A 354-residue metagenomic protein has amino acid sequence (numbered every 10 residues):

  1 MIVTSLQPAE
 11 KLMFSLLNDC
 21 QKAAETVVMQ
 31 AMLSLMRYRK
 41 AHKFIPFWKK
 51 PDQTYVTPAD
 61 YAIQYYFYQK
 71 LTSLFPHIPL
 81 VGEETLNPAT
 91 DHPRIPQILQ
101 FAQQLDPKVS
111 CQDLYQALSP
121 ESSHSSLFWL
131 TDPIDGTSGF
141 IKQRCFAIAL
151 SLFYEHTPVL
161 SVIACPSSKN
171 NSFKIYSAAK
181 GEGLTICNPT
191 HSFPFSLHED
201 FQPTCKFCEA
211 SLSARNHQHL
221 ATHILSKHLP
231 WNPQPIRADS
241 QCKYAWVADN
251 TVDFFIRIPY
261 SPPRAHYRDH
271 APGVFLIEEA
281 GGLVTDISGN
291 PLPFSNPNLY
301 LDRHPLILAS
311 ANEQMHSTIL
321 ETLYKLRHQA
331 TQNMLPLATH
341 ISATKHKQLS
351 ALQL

Functional and structural regions predicted by a protein language model:
I2-I134, L320-Y324, H328-Q329, N333-L354: N-terminal subdomain of lithium-sensitive/metallo-dependent phosphomonoesterases centered on the IMPase/IPPase/PAP
A31, L35, D60, L71 (+7 more regions): Residue-level signal for inorganic ion chemistry
Y61, E84, P133-G136, P166 (+3 more regions): Generic detector of well-ordered alpha-helical packing
E83, A164, I258: Conserved residues at the C-terminal ends of beta-strands
D91-P96, K174, L220, P297: Short aromatic-enriched loop/helix-cap "lid" or pocket-rim segments at secondary-structure transitions that line
Q112, H124-G181: DPxDG-like acidic metal-binding loop motif
A179-E182, P189-L354: An extended, acidic
